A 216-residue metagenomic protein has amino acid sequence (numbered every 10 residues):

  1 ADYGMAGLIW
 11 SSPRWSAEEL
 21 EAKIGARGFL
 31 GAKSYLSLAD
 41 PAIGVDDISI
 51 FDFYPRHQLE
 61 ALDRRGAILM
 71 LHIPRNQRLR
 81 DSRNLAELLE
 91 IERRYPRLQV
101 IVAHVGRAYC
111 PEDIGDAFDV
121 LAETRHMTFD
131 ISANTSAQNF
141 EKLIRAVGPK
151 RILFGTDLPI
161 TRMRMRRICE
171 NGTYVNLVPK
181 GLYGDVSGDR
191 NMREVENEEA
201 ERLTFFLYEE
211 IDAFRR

Functional and structural regions predicted by a protein language model:
A1-Q77, E123-M127: Active-site gating/metal-coordination segments in enzymes
P13, I48-D52, D81-N84, C110 (+1 more regions): A conditional alpha-helix N-cap/helix-loop micro-motif detector
A17-I24, R78-R94, R107-L121, N139-R145: Distinct, well-ordered alpha-helical segments
G44-D46, S82-L85, R166-R167: Short secondary-structure transition/capping segments
I48-R56, D81-S82, P149, E201-Y208: Non-membrane alpha-helical structural segments and their capping/turn regions in soluble enzymes
R64, P96-R97, P149: Active-site acidic short loop of glycosyltransferases
L69, I101, L153-F154: Residue-level marker for buried hydrophobic side chains located in beta-strands that build the well-ordered beta-sheet
V105-R216: H/E-rich (His + Asp/Glu) clusters that bind or coordinate divalent metals
